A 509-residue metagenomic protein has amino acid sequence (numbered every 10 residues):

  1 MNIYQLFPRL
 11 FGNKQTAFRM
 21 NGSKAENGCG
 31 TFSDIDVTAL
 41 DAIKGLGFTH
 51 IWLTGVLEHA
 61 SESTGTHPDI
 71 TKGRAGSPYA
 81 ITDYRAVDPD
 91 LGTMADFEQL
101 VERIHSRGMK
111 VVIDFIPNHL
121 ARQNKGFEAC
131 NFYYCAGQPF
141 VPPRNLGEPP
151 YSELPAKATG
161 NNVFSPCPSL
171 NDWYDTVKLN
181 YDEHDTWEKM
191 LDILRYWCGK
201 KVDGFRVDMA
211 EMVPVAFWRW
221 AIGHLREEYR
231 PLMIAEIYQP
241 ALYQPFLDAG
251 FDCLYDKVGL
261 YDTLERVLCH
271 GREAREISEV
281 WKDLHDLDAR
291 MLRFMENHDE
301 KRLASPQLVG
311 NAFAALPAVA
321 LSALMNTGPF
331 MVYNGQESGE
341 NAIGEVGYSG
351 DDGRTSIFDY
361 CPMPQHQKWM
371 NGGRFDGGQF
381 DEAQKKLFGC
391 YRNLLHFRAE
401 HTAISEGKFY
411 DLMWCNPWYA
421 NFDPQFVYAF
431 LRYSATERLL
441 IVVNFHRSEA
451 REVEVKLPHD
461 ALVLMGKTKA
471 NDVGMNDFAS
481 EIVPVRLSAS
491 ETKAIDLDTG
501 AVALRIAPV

Functional and structural regions predicted by a protein language model:
M1-I3, F48, I81-Y84, V112 (+6 more regions): Extracellular structured ligand-interaction cores
M1-K110, N118-L120, K125-A129, L170-W173 (+5 more regions): N-terminal structural segment of carbohydrate-active enzymes
I3, F7, D90, A95-E102 (+9 more regions): Alpha-amylase-like alpha-glycosidases and glucanotransferases acting on alpha-linked glucans and related
P8, F115, I237, N297 (+2 more regions): Residues immediately flanking
K14, S23, S61, R275 (+3 more regions): Loop/helix patches that line or flank the sugar-binding groove of alpha-linked glycan CAZymes
I81-D90, T263-V267, D359, F375-E382: A short acidic, glycine-rich active-site loop that binds or catalyzes chemistry on phosphate/adenosine moieties
H446-V509: C-terminal beta-sandwich/jelly-roll accessory domains of carbohydrate-active enzymes
